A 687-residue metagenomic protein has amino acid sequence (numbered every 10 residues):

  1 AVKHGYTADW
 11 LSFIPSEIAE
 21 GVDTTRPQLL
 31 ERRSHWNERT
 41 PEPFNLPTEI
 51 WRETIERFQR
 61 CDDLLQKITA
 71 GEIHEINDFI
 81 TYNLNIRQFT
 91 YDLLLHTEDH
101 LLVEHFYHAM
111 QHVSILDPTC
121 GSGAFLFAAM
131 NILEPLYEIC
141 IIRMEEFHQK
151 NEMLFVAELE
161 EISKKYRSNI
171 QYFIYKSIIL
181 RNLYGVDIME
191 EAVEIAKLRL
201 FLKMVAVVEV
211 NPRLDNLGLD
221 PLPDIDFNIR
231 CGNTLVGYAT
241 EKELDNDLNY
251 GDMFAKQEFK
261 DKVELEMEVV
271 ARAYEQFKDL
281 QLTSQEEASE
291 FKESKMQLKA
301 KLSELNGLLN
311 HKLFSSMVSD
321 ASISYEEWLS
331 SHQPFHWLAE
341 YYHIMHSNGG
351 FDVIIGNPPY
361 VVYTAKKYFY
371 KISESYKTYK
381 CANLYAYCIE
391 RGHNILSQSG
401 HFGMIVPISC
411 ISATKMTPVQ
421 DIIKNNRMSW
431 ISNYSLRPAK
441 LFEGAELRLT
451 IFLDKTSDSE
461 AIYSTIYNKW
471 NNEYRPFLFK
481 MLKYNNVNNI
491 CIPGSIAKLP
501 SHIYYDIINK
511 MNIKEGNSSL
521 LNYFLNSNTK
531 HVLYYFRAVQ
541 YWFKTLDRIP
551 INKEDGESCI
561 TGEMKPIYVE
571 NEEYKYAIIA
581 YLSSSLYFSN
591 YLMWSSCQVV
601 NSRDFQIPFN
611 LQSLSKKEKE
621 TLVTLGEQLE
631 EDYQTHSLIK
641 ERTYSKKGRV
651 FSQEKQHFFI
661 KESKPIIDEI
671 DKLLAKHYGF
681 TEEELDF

Functional and structural regions predicted by a protein language model:
A1-Q171, A192, P358, S412-V419 (+3 more regions): Class I S-adenosyl-L-methionine
D9, K67, G71-S114, N169-K176 (+6 more regions): Flexible, glycine/threonine-enriched loop-and-boundary segments that flank and lead into catalytic domains of large
C120, I492-S519, S613-F687: Non-catalytic DNA-recognition/assembly elements of restriction-modification systems
F127, E134, E190-E258, H336-L525 (+4 more regions): Signature of N6-adenine DNA methyltransferases within the class I
G185-V186: Conserved SAM-binding motif I beta-strand of class I
G237-P334, H346-V353, A365: Basic, amphipathic N-terminal segments
E446, S596-Q612, K646, Q653: A short glycine-rich beta-alpha junction/loop motif
K565-Q606, S615-T635: Basic, amphipathic alpha-helical recognition segments used for DNA target recognition
